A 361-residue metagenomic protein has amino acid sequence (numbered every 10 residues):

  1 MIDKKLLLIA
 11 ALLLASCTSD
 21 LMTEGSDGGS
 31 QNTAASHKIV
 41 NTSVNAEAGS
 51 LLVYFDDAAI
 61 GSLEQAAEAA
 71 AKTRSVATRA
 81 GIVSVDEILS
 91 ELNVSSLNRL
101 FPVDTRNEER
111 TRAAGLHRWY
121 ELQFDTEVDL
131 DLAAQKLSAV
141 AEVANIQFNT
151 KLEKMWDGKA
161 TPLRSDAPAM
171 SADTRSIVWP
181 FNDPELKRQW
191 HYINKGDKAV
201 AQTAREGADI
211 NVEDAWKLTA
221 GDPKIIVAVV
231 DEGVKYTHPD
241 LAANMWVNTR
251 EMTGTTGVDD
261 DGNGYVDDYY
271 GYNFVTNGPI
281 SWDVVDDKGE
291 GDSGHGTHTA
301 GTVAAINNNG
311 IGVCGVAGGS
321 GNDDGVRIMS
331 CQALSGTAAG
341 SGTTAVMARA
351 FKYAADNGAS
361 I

Functional and structural regions predicted by a protein language model:
D3-I9: Sec-dependent signal peptide recognition, specifically the positively charged N-region followed immediately by
L14-S16: C-terminal motif of bacterial Sec signal peptides marking the signal peptidase cleavage site
T18-L21: Bacterial signal peptide processing site
D27-S171, D214: Inhibitory N-terminal propeptides of secreted protease zymogens
R79, F124-D131, E206-D209, K224 (+3 more regions): Soluble non-cytosolic domains of exported or imported proteins
I82, D86, L130-A134, V212 (+3 more regions): Extracytoplasmic/secreted envelope proteins and their assembly/folding machinery, especially bacterial periplasmic
R106-E121, Q135-I226, V234-D240, N244 (+1 more regions): Protease zymogen maturation seam
E213-T344, N357-S360: Subtilisin-like serine protease catalytic core
